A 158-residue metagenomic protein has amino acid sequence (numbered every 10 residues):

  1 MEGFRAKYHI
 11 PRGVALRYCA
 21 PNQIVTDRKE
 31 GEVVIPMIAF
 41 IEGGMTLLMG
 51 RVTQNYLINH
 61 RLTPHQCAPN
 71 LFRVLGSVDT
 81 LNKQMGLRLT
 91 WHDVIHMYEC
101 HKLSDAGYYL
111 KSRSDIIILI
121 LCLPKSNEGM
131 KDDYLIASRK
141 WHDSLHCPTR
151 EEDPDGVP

Functional and structural regions predicted by a protein language model:
M1-P158: Residue-register detector that marks a fixed positional context within folded domains
